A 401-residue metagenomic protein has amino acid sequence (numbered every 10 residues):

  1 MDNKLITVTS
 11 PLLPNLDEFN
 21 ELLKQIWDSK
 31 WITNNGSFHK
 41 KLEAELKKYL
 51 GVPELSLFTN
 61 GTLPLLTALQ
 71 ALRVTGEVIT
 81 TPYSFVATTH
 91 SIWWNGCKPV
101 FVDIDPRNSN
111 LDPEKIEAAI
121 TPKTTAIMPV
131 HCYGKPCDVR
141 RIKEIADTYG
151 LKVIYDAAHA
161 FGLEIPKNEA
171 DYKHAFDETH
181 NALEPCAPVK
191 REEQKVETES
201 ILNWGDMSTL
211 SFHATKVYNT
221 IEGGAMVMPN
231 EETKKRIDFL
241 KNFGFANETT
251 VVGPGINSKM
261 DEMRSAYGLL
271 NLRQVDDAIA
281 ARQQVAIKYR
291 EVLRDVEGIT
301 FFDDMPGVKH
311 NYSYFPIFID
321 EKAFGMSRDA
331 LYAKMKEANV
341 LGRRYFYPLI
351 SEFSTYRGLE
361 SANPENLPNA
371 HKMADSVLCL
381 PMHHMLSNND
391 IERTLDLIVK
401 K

Functional and structural regions predicted by a protein language model:
M1-I32, A187, P381: N-terminal "arm"/small-domain region of PLP-dependent enzymes with the aminotransferase-like
W31, N35-E77, Y83, S91-W94 (+1 more regions): Phosphate-binding glycine-rich loop
S37-E45, Y49-P53, E114, A126-V130 (+6 more regions): PLP-dependent aminotransferase class I/II
S56, I79, V100, I154 (+3 more regions): Structural detector of well-ordered beta-strand residues that form the stable sheet scaffold of enzyme domains
Q70-E164, N168-N181, C186-K190: PLP-dependent aminotransferase-like
K152-I154, M207, V377-C379: Structural preference for beta-strand elements that scaffold enzyme active sites
E184, N203-F239, E262: Active-site PLP attachment segment
K190-T198: Intrinsically disordered, low-complexity acidic Ser/Thr-rich regulatory segments
